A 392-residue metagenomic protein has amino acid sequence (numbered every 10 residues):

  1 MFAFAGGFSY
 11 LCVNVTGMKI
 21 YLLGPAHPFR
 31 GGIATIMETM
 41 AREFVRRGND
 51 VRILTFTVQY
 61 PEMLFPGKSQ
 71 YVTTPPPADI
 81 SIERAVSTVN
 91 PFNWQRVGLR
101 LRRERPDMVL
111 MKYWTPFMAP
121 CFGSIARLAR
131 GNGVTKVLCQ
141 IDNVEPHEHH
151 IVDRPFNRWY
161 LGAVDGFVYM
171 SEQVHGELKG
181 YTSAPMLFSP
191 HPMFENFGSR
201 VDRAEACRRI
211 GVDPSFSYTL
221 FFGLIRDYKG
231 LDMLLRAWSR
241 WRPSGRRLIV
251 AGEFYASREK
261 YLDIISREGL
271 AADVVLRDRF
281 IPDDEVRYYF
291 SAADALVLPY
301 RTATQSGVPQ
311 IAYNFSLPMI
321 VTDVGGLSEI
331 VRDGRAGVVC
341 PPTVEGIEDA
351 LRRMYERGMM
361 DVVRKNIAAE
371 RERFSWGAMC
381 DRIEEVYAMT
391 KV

Functional and structural regions predicted by a protein language model:
A26-R30, R42-R103, V174, K179 (+1 more regions): N-terminal strand-loop element at the rim of the active site of nucleotide-sugar-dependent glycosyltransferases
F56-Y60, F222, R247-L262, R279: Glycosyltransferase donor-sugar binding loop
G162-V201: Donor nucleotide-sugar binding/catalytic pocket of nucleotide-sugar-dependent glycosyltransferases
V212-K229, L235-W238, L248-V250: Conserved donor-binding/catalytic core segment of Leloir-type glycosyltransferases
E259-D284: Nucleotide-activated donor-binding/catalytic signature segment of Leloir-type glycosyltransferases, i.e., the conserved
Y288-T304, L317: Acidic donor-binding loop of glycosyltransferase active sites
A295-L298, A312, P318-T322, V331: Short hydrophobic beta-strand element within catalytic cores of glycosyltransferases and related nucleotide-activated
D333-E345, L351-M359: Conserved acidic donor-binding segment of nucleotide-sugar-dependent glycosyltransferases
